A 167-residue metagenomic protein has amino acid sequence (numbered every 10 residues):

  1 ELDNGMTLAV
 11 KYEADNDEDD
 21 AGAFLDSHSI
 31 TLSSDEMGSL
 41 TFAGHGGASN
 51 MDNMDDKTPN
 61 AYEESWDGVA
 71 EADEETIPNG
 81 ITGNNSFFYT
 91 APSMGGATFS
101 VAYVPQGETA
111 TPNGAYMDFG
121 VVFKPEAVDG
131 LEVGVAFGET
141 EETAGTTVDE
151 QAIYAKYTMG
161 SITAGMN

Functional and structural regions predicted by a protein language model:
E1-N167: Outer-membrane beta-barrel proteins
